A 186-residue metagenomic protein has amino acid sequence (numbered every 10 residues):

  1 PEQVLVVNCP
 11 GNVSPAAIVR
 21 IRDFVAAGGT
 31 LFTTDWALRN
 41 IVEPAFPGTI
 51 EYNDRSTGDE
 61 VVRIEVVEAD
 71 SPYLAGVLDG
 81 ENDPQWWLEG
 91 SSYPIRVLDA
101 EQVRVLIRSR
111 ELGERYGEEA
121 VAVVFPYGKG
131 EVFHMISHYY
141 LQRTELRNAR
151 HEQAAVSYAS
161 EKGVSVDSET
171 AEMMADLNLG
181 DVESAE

Functional and structural regions predicted by a protein language model:
P1, V25-A26, F125-G128: Extracellular/periplasmic catalytic domains that process cell-envelope and extracellular macromolecules
P1-E2, N40-A45, L98: Short loop/helix-cap segments at secondary-structure boundaries that form the rim of catalytic
P1-N12: Short, well-ordered secondary-structure micro-motifs within conserved domains or adaptor modules
E2-V4, G48, R104: Residue-level marker of intrinsically disordered, low-complexity segments enriched for small/polar residues
V7-N8, G29, G90, G130: Glycine-centered flexibility motif
V7-N8, T34, M135: Generic beta-strand/beta-sheet core signal
G11-W86, Y158, K162-G163: A glycine-rich, often tryptophan-bearing local segment used as a flexible ligand/cofactor-contacting loop or short
E60-E186: Catalytic beta-strand/loop cores that center a nucleophilic Ser/Cys/Thr and support acyl-enzyme chemistry
